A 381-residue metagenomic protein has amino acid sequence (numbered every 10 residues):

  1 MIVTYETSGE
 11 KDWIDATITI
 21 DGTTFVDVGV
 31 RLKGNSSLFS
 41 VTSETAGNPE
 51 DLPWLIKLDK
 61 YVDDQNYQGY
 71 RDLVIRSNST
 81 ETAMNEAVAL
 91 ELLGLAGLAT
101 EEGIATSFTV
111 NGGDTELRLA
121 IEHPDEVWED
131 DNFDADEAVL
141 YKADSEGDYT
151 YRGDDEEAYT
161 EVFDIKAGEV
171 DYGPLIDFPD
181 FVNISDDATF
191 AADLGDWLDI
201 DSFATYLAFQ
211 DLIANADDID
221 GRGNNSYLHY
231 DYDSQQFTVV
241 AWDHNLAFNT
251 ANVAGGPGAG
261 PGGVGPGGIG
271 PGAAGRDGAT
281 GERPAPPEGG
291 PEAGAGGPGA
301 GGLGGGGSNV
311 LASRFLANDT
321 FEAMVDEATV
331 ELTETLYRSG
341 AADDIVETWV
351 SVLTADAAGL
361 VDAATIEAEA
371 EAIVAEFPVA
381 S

Functional and structural regions predicted by a protein language model:
M1-S381: Phosphate/dinucleotide-binding and metal-coordinating scaffold of catalytic cores in nucleotide-dependent enzymes
